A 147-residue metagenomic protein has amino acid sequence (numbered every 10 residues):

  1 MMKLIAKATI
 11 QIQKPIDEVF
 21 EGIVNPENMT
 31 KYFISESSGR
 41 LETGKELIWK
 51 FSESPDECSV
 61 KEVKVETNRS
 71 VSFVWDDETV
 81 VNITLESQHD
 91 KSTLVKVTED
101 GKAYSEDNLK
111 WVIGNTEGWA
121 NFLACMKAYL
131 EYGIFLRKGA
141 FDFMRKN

Functional and structural regions predicted by a protein language model:
M1-S38: Hydrophobic ligand-binding cavity/cleft-lining segments
K3-T9, E46, E57, S70 (+2 more regions): Intrinsic-disorder/low-complexity, polar/charged segments enriched in Ser/Thr/Lys/Arg/Asp/Glu/Gln
A8-I10, V60-K64, V81-S87: Hydrophobic/aromatic beta-strand elements that line small-molecule binding cavities or substrate pockets in beta-rich
K14, V24, E57, G114-N121: Generic recognition of short, well-ordered alpha-helical interface segments
V19-I23, M29, L47, E62 (+4 more regions): Hydrophobic pocket/interface hotspot
K31, E36-E78: Glycine-rich portal/gate segments that line the openings of hydrophobic small-molecule binding cavities
V74-N121, M126, G139: Beta-strand/loop substructures that line and gate deep hydrophobic ligand-binding cavities in soluble
A128-N147: Short, highly charged C-terminal tails/helix-capping segments
